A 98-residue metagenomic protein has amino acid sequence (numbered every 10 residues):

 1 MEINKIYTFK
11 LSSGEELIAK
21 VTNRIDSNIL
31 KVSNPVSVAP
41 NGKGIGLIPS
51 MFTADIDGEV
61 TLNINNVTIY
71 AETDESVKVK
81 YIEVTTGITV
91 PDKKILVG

Functional and structural regions predicted by a protein language model:
E2-G98: Conserved RNA-binding domains used in RNP assembly and mRNA/RNA metabolism
